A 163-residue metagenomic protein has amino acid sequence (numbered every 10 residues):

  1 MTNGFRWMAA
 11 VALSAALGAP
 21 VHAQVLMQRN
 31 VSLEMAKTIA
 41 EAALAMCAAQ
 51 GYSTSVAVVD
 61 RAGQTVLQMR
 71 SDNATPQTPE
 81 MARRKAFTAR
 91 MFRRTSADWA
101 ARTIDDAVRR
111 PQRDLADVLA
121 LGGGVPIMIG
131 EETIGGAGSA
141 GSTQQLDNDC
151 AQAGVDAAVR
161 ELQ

Functional and structural regions predicted by a protein language model:
N3-P20: Bacterial N-terminal signal peptides
H22-Q163: Flexible, solvent-exposed loop/hinge segments and secondary-structure transition points
